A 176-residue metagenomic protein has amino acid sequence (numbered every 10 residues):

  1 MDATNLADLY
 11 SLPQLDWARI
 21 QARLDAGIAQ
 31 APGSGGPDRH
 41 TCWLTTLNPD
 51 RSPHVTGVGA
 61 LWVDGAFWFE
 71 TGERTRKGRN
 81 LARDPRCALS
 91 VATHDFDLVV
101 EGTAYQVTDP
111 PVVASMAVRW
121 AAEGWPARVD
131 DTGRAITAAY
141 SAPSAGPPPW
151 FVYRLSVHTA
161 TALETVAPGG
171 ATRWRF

Functional and structural regions predicted by a protein language model:
M1-R19, F96-F176: Charged, gly/pro-rich active-site loop segments
A3-C42: Short, basic/aromatic recognition patches
P37-L47, Y140-P148: Glycine-rich, flexible loop segments associated with nucleotide phosphate handling
R39-E73, R79-L81, C87-V91, V99-T103: Short beta-strand segments
G72-R74, V166-A167: Secondary-structure transition/turn motif
T75-R76, P111: A generic structural signal for alpha-helix starts
A82-C87, V118, A122: Short, intrinsically disordered, mixed-charge
